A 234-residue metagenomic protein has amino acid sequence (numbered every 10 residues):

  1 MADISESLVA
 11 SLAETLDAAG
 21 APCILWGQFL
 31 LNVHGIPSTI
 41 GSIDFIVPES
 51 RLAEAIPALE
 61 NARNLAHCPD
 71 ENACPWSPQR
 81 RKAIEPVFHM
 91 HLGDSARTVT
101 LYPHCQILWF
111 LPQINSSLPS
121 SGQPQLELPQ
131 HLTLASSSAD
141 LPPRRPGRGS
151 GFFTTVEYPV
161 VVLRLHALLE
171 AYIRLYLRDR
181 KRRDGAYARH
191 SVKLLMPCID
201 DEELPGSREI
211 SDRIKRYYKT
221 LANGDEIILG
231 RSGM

Functional and structural regions predicted by a protein language model:
M1-V9, V47-V87: Metal-dependent nucleotidyltransferase catalytic core
S5-I56, I228, G233-M234: Active-site nucleotide-donor binding segment shared across nucleotidyl transfer reactions
S38, E60-N61, Q113-S116: Surface-exposed beta-strand edges and their flanking turn/coil or helix-capping segments
P78-M234: Catalytic cores of NTP-dependent nucleotidyl/adenyl transfer enzymes across multiple folds
